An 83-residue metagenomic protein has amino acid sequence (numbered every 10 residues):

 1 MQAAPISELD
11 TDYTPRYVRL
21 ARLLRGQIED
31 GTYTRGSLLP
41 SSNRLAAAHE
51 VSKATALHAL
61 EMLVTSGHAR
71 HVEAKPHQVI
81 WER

Functional and structural regions predicted by a protein language model:
M1-R70, K75, W81-R83: Extreme N-terminal segment that seeds HTH/winged-HTH DNA-binding domains in transcriptional regulators
